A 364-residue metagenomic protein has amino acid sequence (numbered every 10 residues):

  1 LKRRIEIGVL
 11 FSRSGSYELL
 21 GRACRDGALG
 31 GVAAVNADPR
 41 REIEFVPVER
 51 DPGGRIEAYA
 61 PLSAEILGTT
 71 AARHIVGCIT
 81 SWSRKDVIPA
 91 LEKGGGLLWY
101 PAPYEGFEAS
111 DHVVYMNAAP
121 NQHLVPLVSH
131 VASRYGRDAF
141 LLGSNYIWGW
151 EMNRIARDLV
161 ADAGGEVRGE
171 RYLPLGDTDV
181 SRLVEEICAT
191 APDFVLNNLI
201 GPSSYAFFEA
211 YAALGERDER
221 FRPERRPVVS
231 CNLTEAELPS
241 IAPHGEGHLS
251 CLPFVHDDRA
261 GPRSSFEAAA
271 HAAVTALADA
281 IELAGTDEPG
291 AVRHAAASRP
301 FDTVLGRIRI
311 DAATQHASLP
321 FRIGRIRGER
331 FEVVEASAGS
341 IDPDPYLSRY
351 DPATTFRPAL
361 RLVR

Functional and structural regions predicted by a protein language model:
L1-R364: Extracytosolic ligand-binding ectodomains
